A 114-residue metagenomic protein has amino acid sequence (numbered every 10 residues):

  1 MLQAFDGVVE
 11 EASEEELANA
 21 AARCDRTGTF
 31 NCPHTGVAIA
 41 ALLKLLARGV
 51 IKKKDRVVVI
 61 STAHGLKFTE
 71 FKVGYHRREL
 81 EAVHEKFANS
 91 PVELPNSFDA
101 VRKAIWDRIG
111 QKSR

Functional and structural regions predicted by a protein language model:
M1-K52: Active-site-adjacent helical/loop segments in soluble small-molecule enzymes
A40-R114: Phosphate-binding loop/pocket of nucleotide- and phosphate-handling active sites
